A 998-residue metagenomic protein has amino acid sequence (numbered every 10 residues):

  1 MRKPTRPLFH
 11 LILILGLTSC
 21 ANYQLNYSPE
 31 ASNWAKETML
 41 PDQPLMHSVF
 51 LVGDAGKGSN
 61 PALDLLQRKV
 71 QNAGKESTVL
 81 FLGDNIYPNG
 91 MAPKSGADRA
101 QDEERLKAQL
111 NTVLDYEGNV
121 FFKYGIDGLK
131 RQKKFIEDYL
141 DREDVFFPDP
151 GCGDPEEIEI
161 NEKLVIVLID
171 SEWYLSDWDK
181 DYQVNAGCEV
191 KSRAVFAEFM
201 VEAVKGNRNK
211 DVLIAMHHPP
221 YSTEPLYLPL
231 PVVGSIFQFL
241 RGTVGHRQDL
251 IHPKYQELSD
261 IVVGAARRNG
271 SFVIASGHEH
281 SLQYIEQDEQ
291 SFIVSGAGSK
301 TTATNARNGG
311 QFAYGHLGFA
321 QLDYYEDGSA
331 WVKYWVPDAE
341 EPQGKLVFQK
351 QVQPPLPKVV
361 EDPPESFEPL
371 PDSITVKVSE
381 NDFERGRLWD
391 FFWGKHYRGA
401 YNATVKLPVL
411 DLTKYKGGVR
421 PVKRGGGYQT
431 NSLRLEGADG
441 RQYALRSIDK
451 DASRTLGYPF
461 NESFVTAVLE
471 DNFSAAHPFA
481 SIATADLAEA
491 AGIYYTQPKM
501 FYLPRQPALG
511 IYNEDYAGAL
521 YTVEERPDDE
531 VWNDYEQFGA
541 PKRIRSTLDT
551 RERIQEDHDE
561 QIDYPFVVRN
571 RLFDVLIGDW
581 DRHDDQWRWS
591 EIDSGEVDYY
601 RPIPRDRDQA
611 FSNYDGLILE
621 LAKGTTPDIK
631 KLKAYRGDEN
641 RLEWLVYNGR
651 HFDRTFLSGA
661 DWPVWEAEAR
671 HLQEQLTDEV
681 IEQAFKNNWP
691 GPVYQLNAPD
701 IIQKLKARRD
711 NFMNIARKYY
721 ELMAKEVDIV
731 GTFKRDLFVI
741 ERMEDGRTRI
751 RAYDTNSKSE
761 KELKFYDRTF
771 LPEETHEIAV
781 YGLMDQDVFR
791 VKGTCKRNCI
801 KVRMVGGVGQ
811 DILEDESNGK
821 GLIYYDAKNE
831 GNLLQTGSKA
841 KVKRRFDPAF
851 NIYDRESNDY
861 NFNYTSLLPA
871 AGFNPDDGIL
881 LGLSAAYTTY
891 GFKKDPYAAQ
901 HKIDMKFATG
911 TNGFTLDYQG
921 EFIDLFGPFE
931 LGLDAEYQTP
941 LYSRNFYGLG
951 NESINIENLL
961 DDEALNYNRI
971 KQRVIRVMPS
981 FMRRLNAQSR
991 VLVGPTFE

Functional and structural regions predicted by a protein language model:
C20-A100: N-terminal active-site segment of His-dependent metallophosphoesterases
Q24-P29, I160, L282-V360: Binuclear metal-dependent phosphoesterase catalytic core
P88-V212, Y227, P231-D249, R267-G270 (+3 more regions): Extended active-site neighborhood of metal-dependent phosphoesterases/phosphodiesterases
N185, A306-N308, D904-K906, D962-Y967: Extracellular loop and loop/strand-boundary signature of outer-membrane beta-barrel proteins
V409-R545, D598-Y599, I603-E620, T626-G637 (+1 more regions): Conserved ATP-binding subdomain of kinase catalytic cores across diverse folds
N472-S474, E591-E777, D785, V791-K801 (+2 more regions): C-terminal catalytic region of ATP-dependent kinase domains
D615, V791-K792, V805, I812-F926: Outer-membrane beta-barrel initiation region
Y864-A886, K902, E930-E998: Transmembrane beta-strand segments of outer-membrane beta-barrel domains in Gram-negative and organellar OMPs
